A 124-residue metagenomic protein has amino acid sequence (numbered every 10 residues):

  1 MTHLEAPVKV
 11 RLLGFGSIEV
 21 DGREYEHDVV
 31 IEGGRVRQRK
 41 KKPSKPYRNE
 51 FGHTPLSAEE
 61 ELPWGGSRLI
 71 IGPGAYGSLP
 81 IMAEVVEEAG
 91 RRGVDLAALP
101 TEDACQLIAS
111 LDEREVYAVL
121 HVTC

Functional and structural regions predicted by a protein language model:
M1-S44: N-terminal, charge-rich interaction modules
Y25, E61-G66, L111-R114: Flexible, charged surface loops at secondary-structure boundaries
E32, G72, V119-T123: Short beta-strand segments
Q38-P63: Compact, glycine-rich, soluble single-domain proteins
R39, G77-I81, L107: Short active-site-adjacent helix-start/loop capping segments
P63-A97: Mid-chain, well-packed structural core segment of small domains
D95-C105: A short glycine-rich beta-strand->turn/loop micro-motif centered on a GG-aromatic cluster
A104-C124: Short basic, glycine-rich beta-strand/loop surfaces that mediate nucleic-acid
